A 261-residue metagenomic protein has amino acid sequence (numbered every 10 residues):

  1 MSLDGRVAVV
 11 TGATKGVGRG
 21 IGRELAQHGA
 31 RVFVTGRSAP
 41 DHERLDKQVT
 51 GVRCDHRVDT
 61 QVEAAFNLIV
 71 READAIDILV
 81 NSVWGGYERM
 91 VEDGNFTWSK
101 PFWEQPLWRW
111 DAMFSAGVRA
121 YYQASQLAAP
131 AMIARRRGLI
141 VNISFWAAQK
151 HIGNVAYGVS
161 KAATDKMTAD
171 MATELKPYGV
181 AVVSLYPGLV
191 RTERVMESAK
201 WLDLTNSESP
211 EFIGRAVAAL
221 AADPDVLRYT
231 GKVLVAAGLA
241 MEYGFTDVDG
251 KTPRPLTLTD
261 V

Functional and structural regions predicted by a protein language model:
V7, T14-K15: Conserved glycine-rich cofactor-binding loop
H28-R44: Conserved glycine-rich Rossmann-like NAD(P)H-binding loop of the short-chain dehydrogenase/reductase
D46-T60: Rossmann-fold cofactor-recognition segment
S82-W98: Conserved NAD(P)H cofactor-binding loop of Rossmann-fold oxidoreductase domains
G85-G86, S99-R109, L139-A163, T168-P177 (+1 more regions): Catalytic loop of short-chain dehydrogenase/reductase
S125-Q126, A169: A short, exposed helix-loop element centered on a Lys and neighboring polar residues
S184, L202-V261: C-terminal helical subdomain
